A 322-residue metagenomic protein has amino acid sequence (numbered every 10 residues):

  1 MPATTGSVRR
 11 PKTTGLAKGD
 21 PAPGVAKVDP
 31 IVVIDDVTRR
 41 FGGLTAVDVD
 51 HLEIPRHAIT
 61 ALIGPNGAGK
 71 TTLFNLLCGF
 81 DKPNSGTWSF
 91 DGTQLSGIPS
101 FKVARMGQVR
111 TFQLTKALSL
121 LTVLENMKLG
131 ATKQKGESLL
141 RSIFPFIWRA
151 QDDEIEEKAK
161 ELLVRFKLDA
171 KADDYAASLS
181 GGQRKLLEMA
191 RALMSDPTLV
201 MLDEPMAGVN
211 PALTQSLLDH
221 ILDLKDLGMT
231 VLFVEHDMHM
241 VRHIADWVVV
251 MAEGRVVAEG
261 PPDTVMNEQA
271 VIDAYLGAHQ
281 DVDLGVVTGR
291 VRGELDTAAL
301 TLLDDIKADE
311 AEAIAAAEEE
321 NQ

Functional and structural regions predicted by a protein language model:
P2-E310, I314-N321: Glycine-rich phosphate-binding loops of nucleotide-dependent enzymes
